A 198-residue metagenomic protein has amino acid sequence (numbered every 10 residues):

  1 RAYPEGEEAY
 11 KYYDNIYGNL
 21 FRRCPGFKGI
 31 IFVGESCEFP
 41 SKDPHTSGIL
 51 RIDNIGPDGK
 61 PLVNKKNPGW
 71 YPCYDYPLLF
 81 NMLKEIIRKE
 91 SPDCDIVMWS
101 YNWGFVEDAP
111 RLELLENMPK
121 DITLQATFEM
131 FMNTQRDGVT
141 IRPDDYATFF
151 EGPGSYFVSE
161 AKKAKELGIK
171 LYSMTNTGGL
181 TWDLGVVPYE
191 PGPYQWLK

Functional and structural regions predicted by a protein language model:
R1: Ligand-binding pocket scaffold of soluble enzyme catalytic domains
P4-K198: Catalytic-core regions of glycoside hydrolase
